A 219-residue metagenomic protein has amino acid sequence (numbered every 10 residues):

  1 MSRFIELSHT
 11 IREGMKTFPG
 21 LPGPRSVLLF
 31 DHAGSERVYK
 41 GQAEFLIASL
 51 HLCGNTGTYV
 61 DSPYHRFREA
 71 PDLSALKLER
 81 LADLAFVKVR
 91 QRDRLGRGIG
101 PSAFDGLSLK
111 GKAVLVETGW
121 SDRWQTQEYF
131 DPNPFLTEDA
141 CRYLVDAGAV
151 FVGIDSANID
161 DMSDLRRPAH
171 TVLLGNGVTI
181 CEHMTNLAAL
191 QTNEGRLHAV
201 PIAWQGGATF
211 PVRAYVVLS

Functional and structural regions predicted by a protein language model:
M1-S219: Active-/binding-site microenvironments in catalytic and ligand-binding cores
